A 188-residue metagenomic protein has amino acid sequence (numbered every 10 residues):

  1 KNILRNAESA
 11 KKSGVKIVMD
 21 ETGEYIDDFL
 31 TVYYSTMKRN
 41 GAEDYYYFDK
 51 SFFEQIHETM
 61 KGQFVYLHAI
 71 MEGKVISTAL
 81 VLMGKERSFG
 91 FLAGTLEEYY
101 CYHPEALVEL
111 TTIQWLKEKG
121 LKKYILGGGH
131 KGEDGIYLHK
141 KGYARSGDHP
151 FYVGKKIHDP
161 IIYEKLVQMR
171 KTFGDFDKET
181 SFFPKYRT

Functional and structural regions predicted by a protein language model:
K1-C101: A conserved beta-strand-loop-helix scaffold within acyl/acetyltransferase catalytic domains
N6, T22-L30, H57-K61, E109-L110 (+3 more regions): Noncatalytic linker/hinge segments flanking ATPase motor cores
E8-K12, G41-Y45, A93, Y102-L107 (+3 more regions): Glycine-rich loops and low-complexity Gly/Arg-rich segments that provide flexible linkers or classic glycine-based
K11-M19, Y47-F52, E97-E98, E109-I113 (+3 more regions): Short C-terminal domain-edge/linker segments immediately following a structured domain
I17-T22, F52-I56, C101-E105, L116-E118 (+3 more regions): Low-complexity, flexible helical/coil segments
Y25, M37, Y66-H68, S77-T78 (+6 more regions): Generic hydrophobic/packing signal
K85-G147: Acyl-donor binding region in acyl/amide transferases
K119-T188: Active-site/acyl-donor-binding loops of N-acyltransferases
